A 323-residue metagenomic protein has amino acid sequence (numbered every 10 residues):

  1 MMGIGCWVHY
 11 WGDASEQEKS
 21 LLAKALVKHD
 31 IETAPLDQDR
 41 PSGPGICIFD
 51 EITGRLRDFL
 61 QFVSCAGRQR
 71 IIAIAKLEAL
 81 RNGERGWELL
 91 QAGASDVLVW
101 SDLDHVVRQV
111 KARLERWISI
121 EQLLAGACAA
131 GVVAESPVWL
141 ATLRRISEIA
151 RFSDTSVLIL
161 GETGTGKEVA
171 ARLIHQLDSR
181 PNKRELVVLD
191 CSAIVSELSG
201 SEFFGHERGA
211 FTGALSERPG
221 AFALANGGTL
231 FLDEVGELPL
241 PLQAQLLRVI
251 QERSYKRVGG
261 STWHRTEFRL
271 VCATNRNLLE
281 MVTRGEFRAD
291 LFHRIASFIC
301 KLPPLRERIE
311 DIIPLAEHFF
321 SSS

Functional and structural regions predicted by a protein language model:
M1-G126, R306: N-terminal accessory segments that target, anchor, or regulate ATP-driven/P-loop NTPase machines and associated
C65-I72, D154, N182-R184, E267: His-Asp phosphorelay/catalytic-motif detector in bacterial-type signaling
I71, V157, L186, T229 (+2 more regions): Hydrophobic/aliphatic anchor position in the core parallel beta-sheet of P-loop NTPase nucleotide-binding domains
R113, W117, H206, A210 (+4 more regions): Conserved AAA+ ATPase "sensor/coupling" helix adjacent to the nucleotide-binding pocket
A125, A129, E135-V138, R151 (+4 more regions): Nucleotide-binding/hydrolysis machinery
R145-G213, A223-P239, P304-I309: Conserved post-Walker A coupling segment in P-loop NTPases
S196-S201, P219-R253, F268-C272, L278-D290 (+1 more regions): Conserved AAA+/SF3 P-loop NTPase catalytic/coupling segment centered on the Walker-B
